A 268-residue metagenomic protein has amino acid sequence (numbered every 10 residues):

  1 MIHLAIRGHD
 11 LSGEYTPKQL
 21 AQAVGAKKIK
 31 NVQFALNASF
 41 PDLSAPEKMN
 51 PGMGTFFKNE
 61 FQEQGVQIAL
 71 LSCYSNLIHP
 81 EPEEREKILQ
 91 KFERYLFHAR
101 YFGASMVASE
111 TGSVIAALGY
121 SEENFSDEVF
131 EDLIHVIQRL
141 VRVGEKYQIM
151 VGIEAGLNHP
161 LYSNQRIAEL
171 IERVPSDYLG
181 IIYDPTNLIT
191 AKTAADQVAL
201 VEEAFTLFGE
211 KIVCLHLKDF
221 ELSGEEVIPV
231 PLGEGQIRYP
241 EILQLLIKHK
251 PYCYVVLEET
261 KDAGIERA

Functional and structural regions predicted by a protein language model:
M1-A5, G13-N31, Q62, P82 (+2 more regions): Histidine-acidic metal/acid-base catalytic patches
M1-R7, I68-H79, S113-S121: N-terminal small/glycine-rich loop or linker at the start of catalytic domains across soluble metabolic enzymes
D10-S12, L36-A38, S75-L77, T111-I115 (+4 more regions): Active-site-proximal loop/turn and secondary-structure-junction residues that shape catalytic pockets, frequently
K18-Q22, E60-E63, I78-Y183: Active-site acidic/histidine proton-transfer and metal-coordination neighborhood in alpha/beta enzyme cores
K30, Q67, S105, M150 (+1 more regions): Residue-level detector of anion-binding/catalytic polar loops
Q33-K58, T111-A117: Glycine-rich, proline-tolerant flexible connector loops at the mouths of alpha/beta enzymes
S39-S44, L77-E81, I115-E123, I189-T193 (+1 more regions): A short acidic, helix-capping loop that chelates divalent metal ions and anchors anionic groups
N50-Q64, L133-G144, E203-L207, E241-L245: Catalytic-core regions built around general acid/base machinery
